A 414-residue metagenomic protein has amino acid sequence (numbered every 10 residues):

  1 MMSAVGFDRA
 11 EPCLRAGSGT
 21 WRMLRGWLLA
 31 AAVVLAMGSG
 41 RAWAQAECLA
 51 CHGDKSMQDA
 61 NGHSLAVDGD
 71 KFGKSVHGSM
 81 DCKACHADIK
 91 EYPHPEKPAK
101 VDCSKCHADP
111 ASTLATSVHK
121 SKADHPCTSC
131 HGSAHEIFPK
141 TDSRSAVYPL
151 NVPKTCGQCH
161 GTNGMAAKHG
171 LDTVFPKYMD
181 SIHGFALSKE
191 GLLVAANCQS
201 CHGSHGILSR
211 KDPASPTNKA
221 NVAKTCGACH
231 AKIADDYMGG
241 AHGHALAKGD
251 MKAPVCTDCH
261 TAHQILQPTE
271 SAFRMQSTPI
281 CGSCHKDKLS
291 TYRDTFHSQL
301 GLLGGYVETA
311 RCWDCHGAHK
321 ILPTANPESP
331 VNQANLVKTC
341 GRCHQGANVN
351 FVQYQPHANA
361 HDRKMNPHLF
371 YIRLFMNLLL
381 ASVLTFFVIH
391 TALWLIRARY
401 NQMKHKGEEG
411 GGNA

Functional and structural regions predicted by a protein language model:
M1-M23: N-terminal secretory signal peptides that target proteins for export/translocation
S3-A4, G40-A414: Short sequence/structural segments immediately N-terminal
D8, R15-S18, V34, C198 (+1 more regions): Helix-centric, low-specificity signal for extended rod-like, repetitive segments
G19-R22, G38, F370: Short alpha-helical segments used as structural interaction elements across diverse proteins
R25-G38: Bacterial N-terminal signal peptides
